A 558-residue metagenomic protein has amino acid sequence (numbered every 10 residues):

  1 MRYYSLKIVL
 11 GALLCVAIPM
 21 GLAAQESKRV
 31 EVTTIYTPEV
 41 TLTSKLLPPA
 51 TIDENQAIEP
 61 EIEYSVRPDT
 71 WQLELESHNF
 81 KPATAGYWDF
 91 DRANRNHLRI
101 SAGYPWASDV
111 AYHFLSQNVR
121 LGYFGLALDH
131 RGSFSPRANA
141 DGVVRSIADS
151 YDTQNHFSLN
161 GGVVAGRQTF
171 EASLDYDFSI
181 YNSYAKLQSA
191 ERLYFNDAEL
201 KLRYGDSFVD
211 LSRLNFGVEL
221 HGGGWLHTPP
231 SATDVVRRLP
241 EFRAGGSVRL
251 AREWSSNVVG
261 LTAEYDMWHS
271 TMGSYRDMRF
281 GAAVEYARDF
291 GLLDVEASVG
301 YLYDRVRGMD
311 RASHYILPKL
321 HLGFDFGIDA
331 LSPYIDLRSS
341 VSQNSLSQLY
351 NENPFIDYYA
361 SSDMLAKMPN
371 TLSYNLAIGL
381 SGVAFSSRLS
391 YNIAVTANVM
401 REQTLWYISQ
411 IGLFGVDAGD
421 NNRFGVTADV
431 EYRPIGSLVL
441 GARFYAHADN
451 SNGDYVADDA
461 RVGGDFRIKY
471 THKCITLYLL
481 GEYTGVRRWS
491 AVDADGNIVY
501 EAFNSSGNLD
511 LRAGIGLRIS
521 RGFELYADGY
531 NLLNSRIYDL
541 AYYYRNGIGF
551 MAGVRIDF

Functional and structural regions predicted by a protein language model:
P68, N546-F558: Outer-membrane beta-barrel "beta-signal"
N79-A83, D89-A140, D149-F157, R167-Q168 (+1 more regions): Outer-membrane beta-barrel translocator/receptor signature
R92-N94, W106-S108, Y151-F157, R192-L200 (+9 more regions): Residues that define the transmembrane beta-barrel architecture of outer-membrane proteins
A102-Y104, H130-F134, A165-R167, Y176-N182 (+15 more regions): Transmembrane beta-strands of outer-membrane beta-barrel pores
Y112-S116, L159-A165, L200-D206, G246-R252 (+10 more regions): Residues on the lipid-exposed face of transmembrane beta-strands in outer-membrane beta-barrel proteins
L121-F124, R167-A172, F208-F216, W254-L261 (+7 more regions): Repeated loop/turn-to-beta-strand initiation elements of outer-membrane beta-barrel proteins
S133-S158, F170-R213, H221-R243, M272 (+1 more regions): Flexible loop and strand-edge segments within Gram-negative outer membrane beta-barrel domains
S347-P369, M400-N422, Y445-R467, E482-R518 (+1 more regions): Outer-membrane beta-barrel domain signature, especially the mid-to-C-terminal portions of large Gram-negative OMP
